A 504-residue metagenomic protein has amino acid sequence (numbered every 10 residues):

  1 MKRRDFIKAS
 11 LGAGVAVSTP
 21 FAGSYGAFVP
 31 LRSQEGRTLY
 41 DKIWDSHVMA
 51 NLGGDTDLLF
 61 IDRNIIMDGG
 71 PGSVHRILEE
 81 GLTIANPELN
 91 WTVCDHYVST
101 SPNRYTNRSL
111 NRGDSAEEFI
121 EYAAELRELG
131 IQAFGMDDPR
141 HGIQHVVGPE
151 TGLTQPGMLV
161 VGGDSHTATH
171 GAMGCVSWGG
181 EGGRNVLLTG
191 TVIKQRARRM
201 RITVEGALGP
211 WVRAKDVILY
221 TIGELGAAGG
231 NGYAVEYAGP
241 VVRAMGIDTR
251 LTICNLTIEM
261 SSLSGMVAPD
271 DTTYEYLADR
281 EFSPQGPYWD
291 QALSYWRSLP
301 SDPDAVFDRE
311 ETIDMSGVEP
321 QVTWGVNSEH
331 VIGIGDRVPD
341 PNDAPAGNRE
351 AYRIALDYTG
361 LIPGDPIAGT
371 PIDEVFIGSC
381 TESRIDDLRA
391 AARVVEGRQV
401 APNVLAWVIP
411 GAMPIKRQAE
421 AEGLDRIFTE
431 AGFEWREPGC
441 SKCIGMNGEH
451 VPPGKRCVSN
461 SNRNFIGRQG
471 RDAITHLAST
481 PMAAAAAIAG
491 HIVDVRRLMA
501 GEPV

Functional and structural regions predicted by a protein language model:
R3, I7-A16, P20-F21, F28-V504: Fe-S-dependent hydro-lyases/dehydratases of central metabolism
